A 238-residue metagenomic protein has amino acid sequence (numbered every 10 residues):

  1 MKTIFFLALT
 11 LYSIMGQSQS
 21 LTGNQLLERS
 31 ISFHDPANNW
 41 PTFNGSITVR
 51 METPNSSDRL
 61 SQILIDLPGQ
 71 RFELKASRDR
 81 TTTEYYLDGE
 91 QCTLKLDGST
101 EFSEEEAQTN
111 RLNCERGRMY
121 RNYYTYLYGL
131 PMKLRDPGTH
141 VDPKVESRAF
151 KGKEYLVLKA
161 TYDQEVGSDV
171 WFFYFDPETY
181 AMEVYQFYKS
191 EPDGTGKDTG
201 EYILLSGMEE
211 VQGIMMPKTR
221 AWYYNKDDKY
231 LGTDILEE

Functional and structural regions predicted by a protein language model:
M1-I4: Positively charged n-region of N-terminal signal peptides that target proteins for export
S13-M15: N-terminal signal peptide c-region/cleavage motif recognized by signal peptidases
Q19-L26, L94-E165, D193-K197: Flexible, processing/modification-adjacent segments and terminal tails in exported/periplasmic/extracellular proteins
T22, R29, F33-A37, R80 (+3 more regions): Intrinsically disordered terminal and processing segments
Q25, R29-T100, G138-E146: N-terminal mature ectodomain segment of secretory-pathway/periplasmic proteins
T53-L60, D79-Y85, T100-S103, E165-D169 (+2 more regions): Short, surface-exposed beta-strand/loop "edge" segments at domain boundaries and coil↔beta transitions
F150-E238: Gly/Pro-enriched, hydrophobic low-complexity segments that function as extracytoplasmic propeptides/linkers
